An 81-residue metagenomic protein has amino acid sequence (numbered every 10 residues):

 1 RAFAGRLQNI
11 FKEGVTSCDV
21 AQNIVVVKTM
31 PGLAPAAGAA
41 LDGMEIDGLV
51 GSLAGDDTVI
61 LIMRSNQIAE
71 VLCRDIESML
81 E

Functional and structural regions predicted by a protein language model:
A2-C73, E77-M79: Non-DNA-binding regulatory cores of transcription-related proteins, predominantly C-terminal effector-binding
